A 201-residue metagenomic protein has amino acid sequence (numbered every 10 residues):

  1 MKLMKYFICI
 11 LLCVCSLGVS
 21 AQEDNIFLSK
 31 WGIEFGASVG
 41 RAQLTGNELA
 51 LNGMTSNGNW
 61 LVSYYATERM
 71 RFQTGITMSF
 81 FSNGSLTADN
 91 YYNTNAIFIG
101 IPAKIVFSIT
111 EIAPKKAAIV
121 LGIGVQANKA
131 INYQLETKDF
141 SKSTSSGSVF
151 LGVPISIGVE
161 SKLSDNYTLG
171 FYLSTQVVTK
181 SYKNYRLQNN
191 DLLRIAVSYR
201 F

Functional and structural regions predicted by a protein language model:
M1-S29: Cleavable N-terminal export/targeting peptides
A21-Y65, R200: Short glycine/proline- and aromatic-enriched beta-strand/turn motifs that initiate or cap beta-hairpins
Q22-W31, E68-M70, T110-I119, L163-Y167: Short loop/turn motifs that connect adjacent beta-strands in outer-membrane beta-barrel proteins
S29-W31, A50-S56, N93-I101, A117 (+2 more regions): Residues that define the transmembrane beta-barrel architecture of outer-membrane proteins
E34, I119-V125, Y172-S174: Extended hydrophobic secondary-structure segments that form protein cores and membrane-embedded regions
V39, L61-K138, S198-F201: Gram-negative (and chloroplast) outer-membrane scaffold detector with strong preference for beta-barrel transmembrane
L44-L51, G84-N90, I131-S141, S181-N189: Outer-membrane beta-barrel translocator domains and adjoining extracellular loop/strand segments of Gram-negative
S79-L86, A96, T144-S146, F150-F201: Predominantly the C-terminal beta-signal and adjacent terminal strand-loop region of outer-membrane beta-barrel
